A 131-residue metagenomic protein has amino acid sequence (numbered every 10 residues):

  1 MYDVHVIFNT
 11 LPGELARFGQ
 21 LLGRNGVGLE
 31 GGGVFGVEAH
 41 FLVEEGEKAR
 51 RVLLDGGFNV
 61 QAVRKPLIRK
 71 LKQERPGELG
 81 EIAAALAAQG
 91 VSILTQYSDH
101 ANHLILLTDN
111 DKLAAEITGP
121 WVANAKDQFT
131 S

Functional and structural regions predicted by a protein language model:
M1-S131: A conserved regulatory-domain signal marking ACT and ACT-like small-molecule sensing domains and adjacent regulatory
